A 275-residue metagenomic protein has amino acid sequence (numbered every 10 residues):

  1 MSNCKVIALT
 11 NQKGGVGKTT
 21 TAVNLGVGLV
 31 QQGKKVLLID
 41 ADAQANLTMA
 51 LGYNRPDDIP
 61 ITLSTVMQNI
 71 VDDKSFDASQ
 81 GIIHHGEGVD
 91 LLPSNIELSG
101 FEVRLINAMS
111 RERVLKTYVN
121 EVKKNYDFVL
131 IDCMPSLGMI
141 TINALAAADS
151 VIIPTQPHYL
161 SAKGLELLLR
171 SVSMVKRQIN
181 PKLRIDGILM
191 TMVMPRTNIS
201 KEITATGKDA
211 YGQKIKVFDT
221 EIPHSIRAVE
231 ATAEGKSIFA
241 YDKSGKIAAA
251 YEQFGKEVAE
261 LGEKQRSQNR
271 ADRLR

Functional and structural regions predicted by a protein language model:
M1-R275: P-loop NTP-binding core
